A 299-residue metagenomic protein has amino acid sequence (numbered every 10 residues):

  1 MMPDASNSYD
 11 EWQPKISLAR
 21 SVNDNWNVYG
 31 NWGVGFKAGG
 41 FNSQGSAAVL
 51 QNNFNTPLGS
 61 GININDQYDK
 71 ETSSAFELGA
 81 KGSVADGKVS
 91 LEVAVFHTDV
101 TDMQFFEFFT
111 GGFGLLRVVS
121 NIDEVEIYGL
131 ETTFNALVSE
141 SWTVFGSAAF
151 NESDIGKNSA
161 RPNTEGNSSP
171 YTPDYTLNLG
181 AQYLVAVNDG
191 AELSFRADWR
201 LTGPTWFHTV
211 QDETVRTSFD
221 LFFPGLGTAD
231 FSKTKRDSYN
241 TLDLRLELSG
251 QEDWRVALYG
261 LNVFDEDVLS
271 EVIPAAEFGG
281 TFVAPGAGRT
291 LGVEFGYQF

Functional and structural regions predicted by a protein language model:
M1-N23, N53-N63: Signature of Gram-negative outer-membrane beta-barrel scaffolds
D10, L18-S21, V34, K70 (+7 more regions): Residue-level signature of outer-membrane beta-barrel architecture
E11-P14, N27, S73-E77, V125-T133 (+4 more regions): Transmembrane beta-barrel architecture of outer-membrane proteins
S21, N27-Y29, G33, F54-N55 (+3 more regions): Membrane-embedded beta-barrel scaffold of Gram-negative outer-membrane proteins
N25, G35-F41, S46, A85-G87 (+5 more regions): Structural signature of outer-membrane beta-barrel domains
N25-V28, D86-L91, S141-V144, N188-A191 (+2 more regions): Repeated loop/turn-to-beta-strand initiation elements of outer-membrane beta-barrel proteins
S90, A94-D99, V118-V210: Gram-negative outer-membrane beta-barrel transporters
D99, R200-F219, E247-F299: C-terminal beta-signal and adjacent terminal beta-strands/loops of Gram-negative outer-membrane beta-barrel proteins
